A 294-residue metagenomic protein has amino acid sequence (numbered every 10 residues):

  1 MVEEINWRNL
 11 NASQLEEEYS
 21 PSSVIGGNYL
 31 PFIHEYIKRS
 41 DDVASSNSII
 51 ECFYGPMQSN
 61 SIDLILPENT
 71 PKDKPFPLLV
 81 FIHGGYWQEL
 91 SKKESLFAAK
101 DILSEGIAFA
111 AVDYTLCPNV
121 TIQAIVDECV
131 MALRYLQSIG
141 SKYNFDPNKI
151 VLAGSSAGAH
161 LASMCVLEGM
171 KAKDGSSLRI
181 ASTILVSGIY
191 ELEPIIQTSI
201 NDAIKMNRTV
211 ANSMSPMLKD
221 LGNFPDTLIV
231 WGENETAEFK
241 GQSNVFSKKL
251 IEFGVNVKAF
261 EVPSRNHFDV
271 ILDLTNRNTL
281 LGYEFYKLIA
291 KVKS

Functional and structural regions predicted by a protein language model:
M1-S294: Alpha/beta-hydrolase superfamily serine-hydrolase fold, recognizing
